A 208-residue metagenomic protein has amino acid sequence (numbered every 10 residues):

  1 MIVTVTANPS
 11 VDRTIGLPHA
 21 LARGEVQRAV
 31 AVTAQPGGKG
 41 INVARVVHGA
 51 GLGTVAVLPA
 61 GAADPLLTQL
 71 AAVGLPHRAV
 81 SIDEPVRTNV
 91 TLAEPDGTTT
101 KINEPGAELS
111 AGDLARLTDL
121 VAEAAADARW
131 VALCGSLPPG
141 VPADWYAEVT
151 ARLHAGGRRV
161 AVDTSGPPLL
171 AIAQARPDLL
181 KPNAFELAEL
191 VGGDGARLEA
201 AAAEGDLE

Functional and structural regions predicted by a protein language model:
M1-V55: Glycine-rich phosphate/adenosyl-contacting loop at the front of the ribokinase-like
V5, R78-A79, A132-L133, V160-T164 (+1 more regions): General beta-strand structural signal in soluble alpha/beta enzymes
V5-P9, P59-G61, I82, S136 (+1 more regions): Cofactor-binding loop segments of dinucleotide-utilizing enzymes, especially the Rossmann-like FAD- and NAD(P)+-binding
P9, V30-T33, E84, P105-A107 (+2 more regions): Short, acidic/turn-prone active-site loops that include or flank metal/cofactor- and phosphate-binding residues
R23, H48-R129: Conserved N-terminal subdomain of the carbohydrate kinase-like
A125-G140: Short acidic, glycine-rich surface-loop motifs adjacent to enzyme active sites
D144-V160, T164-E208: Conserved phosphate/ATP/ADP-binding segment of small-molecule kinases
